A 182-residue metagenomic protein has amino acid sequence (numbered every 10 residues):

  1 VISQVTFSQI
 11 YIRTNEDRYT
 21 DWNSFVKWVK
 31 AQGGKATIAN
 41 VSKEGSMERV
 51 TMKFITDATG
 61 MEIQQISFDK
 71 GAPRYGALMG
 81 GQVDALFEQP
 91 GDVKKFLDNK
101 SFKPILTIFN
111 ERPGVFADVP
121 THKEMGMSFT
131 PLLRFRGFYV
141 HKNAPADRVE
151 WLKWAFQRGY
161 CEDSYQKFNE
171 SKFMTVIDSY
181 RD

Functional and structural regions predicted by a protein language model:
V1-P73, H122, F135-F168: Hinge/capping helix and adjacent helix->loop/strand transition within the periplasmic-binding protein
E44, Q65-M79, Q89-D92, D182: Short helix-initiation/N-cap motifs at beta->coil->alpha
R49-A58, A85-V119, S164-Q166: A ligand-binding cleft/hinge motif common to bilobed small-molecule-binding domains
G81-Q82, S101, G126: Conserved functional loop/turn residues at catalytic and ligand-binding sites
P113-F135: Active-site-adjacent capping/gating segments
E170-D182: Surface-exposed aromatic
